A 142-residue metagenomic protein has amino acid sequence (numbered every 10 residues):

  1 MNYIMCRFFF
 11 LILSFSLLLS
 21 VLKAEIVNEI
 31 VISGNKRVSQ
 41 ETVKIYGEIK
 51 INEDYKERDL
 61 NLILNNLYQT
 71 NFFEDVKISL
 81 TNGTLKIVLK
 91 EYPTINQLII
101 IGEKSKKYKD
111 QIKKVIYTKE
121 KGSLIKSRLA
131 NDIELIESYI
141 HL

Functional and structural regions predicted by a protein language model:
M1-F10: Bacterial N-terminal signal peptides that target proteins for export
F9-S20: Bacterial N-terminal signal peptides
A24-L142: Interaction-mediating elements
